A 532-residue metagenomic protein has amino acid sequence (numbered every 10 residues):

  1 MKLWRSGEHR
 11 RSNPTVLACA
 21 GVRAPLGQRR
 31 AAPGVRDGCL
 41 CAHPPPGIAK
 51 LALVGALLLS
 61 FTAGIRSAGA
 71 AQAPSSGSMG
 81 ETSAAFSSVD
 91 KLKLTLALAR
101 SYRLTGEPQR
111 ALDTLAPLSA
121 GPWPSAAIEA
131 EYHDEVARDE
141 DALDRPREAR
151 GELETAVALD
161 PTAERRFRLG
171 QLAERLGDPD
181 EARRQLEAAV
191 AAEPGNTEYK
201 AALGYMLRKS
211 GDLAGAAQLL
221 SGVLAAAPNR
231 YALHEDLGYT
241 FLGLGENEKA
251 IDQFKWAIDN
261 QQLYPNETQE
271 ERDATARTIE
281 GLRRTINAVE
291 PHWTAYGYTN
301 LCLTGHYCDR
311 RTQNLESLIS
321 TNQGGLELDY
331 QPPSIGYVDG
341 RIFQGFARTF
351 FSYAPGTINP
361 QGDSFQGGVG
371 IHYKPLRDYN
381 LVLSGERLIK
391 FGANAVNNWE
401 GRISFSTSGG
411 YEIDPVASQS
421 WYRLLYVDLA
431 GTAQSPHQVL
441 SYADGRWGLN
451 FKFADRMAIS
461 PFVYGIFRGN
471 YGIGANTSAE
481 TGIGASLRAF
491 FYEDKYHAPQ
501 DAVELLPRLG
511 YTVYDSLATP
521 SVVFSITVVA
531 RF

Functional and structural regions predicted by a protein language model:
V89, W123, A127, D160-P161 (+3 more regions): Short coil turns that delineate tetratricopeptide repeat
K93, A127, E131, E164-R165 (+2 more regions): Start-of-helix register in tetratricopeptide repeats
L104, E135, A142, R175-L176 (+2 more regions): Register position in tetratricopeptide repeats
L104, G211, R230-E246, I251-K255 (+1 more regions): Transmembrane beta-barrel domains of bacterial outer-membrane proteins
